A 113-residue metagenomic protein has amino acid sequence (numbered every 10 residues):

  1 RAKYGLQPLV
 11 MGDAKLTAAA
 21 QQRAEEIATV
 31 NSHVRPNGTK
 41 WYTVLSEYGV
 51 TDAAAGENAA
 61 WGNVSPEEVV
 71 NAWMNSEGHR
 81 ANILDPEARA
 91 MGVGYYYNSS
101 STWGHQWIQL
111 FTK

Functional and structural regions predicted by a protein language model:
K3-A18, V30-Y42, R80-Y96: Surface-exposed patches in mature extracellular/periplasmic domains of secreted proteins
Y4, T29, A54, G78 (+1 more regions): Residue-level signal for pocket-adjacent positions within structured domains
L6-Q7, S46, G56, V70 (+2 more regions): A general structural-boundary detector
Q7, Q21-Q22, Q106-Q109: Residue-identity detector for glutamine
T17-V64, I83: Short, surface-exposed glycine/acidic/tryptophan-bearing loops
W61-K113: Disulfide-stabilized extracellular recognition modules
